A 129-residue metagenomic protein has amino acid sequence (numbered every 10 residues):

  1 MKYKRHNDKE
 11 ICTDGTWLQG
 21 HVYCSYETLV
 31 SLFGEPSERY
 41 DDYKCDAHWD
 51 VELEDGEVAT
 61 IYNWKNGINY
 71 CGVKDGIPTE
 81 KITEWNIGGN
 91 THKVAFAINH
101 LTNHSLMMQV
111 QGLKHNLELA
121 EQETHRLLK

Functional and structural regions predicted by a protein language model:
M1-L128: Residues within mature, well-folded domains
